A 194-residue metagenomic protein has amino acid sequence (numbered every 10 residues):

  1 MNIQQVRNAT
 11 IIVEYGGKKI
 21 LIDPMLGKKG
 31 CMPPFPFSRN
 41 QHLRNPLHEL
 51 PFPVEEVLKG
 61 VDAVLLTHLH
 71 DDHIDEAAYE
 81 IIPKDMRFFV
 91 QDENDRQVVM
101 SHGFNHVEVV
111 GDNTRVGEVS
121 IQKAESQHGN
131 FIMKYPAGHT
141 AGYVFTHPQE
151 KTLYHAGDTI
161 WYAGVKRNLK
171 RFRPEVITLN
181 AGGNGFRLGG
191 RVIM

Functional and structural regions predicted by a protein language model:
N2-Q5, I20-D23, S120-S126, T152-D158: Active-site-proximal beta-strand elements of phosphoester/diester hydrolases
K18-K19, K84-R87, F104: A short helix->loop->beta-strand "cap" motif at the edges of active sites that frequently abuts
K18-L65, E76-A78, F131, W161-R171: Pre-active-site segment of Zn-dependent metallo-hydrolases
I22-D23, P46, G60-H70, F89-D92 (+2 more regions): Active-site neighborhood of phospho(di)ester-bond hydrolases with catalytic His/Asp-centered motifs
G27-K29, L69-I74, D95-V98, T114-R115 (+3 more regions): Active-site environment of divalent metal-dependent phosphoester hydrolases
V57, V90-E150: Metallo-beta-lactamase
D75-K84, N94-D95: Metal-dependent catalytic neighborhoods of phosphoester/phosphodiester hydrolases
I160-M194: Cap/insert and terminal regions of metallo-dependent hydrolase folds
